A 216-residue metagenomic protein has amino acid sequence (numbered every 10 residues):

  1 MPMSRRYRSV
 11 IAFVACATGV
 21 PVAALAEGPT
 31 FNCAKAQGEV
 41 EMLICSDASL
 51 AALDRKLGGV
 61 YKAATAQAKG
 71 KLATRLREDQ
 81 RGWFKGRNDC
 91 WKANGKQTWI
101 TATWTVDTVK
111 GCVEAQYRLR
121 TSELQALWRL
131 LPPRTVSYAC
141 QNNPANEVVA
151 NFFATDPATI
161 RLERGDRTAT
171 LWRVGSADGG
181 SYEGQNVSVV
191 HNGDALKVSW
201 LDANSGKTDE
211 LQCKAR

Functional and structural regions predicted by a protein language model:
P2, A24-L25: Sec-type signal peptide cleavage vicinity
P2-A12: Bacterial N-terminal signal peptides that target proteins for export
F13-V14, A24: Cleavable N-terminal signal peptides
G19-A23: N-terminal signal peptide c-region/cleavage motif recognized by signal peptidases
L25-R216: N-terminal alpha-helical modules
